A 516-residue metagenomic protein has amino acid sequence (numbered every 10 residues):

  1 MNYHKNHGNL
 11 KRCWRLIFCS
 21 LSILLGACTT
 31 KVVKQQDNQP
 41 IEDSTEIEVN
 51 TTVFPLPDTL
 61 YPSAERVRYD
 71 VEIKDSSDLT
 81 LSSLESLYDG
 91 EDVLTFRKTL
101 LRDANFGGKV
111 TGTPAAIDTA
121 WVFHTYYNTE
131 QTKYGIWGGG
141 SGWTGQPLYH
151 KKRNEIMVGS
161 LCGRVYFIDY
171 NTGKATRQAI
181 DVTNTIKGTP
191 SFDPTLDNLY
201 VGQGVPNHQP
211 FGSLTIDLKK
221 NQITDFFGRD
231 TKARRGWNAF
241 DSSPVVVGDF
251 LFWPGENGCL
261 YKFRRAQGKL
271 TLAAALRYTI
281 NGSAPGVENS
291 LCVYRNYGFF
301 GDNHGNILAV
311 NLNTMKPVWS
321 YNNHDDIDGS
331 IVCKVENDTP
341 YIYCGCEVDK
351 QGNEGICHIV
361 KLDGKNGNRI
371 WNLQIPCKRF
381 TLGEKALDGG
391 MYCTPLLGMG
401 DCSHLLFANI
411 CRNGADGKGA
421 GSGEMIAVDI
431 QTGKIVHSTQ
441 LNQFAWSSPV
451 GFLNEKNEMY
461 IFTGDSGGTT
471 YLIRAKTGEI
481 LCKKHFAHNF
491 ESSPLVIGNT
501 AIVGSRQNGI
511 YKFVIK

Functional and structural regions predicted by a protein language model:
M1-R12: N-terminal secretory signal peptides that target proteins for export/translocation
R12-C19: Sec-dependent signal peptide recognition, specifically the positively charged N-region followed immediately by
L25-A27: C-terminal motif of bacterial Sec signal peptides marking the signal peptidase cleavage site
T29-K31: Bacterial signal peptide processing site
N38-S82, F96, F106-G142, L148-K516: Extracytoplasmic/lumenal domain signature
L87-Y88: Start-transfer (signal-anchor) and selected internal transmembrane alpha helices of multi-pass inner/ER membrane
V93: Short glycine/Trp-rich loop-beta-loop segment that forms part of the substrate-binding cleft
R97-L101: Short polar catalytic/cofactor-binding loops
